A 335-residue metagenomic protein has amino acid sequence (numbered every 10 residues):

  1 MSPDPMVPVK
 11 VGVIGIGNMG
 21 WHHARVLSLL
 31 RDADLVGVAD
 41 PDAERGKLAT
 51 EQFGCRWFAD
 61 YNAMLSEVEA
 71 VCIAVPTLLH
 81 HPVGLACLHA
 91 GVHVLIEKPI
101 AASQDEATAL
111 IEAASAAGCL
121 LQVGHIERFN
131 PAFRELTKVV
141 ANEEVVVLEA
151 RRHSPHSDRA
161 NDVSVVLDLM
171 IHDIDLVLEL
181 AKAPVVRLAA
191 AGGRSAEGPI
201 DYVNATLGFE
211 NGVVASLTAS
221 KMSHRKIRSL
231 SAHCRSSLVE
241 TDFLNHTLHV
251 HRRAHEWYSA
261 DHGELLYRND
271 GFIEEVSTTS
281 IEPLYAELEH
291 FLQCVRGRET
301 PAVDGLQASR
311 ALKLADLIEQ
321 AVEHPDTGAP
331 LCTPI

Functional and structural regions predicted by a protein language model:
M1-F53, V177: N-terminal Rossmann-like dinucleotide-binding module
M1-P5, A70-C72, E210, H290-I335: C-terminal helix-rich "cap/oligomerization" subdomain common to oxidoreductases
H23, F53-I111: Beta-loop-alpha module in the N-terminal Rossmann-like domain of NAD(P)-dependent dehydrogenases, especially those
P41, E275-E289, V303: Active-site loop of classical SDR/Rossmann-like NAD(P)-dependent oxidoreductases, centered on the catalytic Tyr-X3-Lys
A59, I73, I96, L121-V123 (+2 more regions): Hydrophobic residues in well-ordered beta-strands that form the structural core
A101-A160: A contiguous active-site-proximal alpha/beta segment in oxidoreductase catalytic domains
G124-P131, P155-R187, Q307-A308: Mid-domain beta-loop-alpha active-site segment that forms a flexible, acidic cofactor/metal-binding surface
I174-H251, I281-R298, D316, T333-I335: Contiguous beta-strand/loop segments that form the cofactor/metal-binding neighborhood of enzyme cores
